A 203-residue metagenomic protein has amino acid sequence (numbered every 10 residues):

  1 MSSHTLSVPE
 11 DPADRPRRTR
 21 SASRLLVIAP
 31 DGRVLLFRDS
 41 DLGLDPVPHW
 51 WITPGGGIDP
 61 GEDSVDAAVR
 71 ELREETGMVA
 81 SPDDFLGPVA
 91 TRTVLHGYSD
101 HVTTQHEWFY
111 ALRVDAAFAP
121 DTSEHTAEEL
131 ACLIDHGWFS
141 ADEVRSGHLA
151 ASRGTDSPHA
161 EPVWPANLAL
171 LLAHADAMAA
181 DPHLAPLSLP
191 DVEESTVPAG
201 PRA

Functional and structural regions predicted by a protein language model:
M1-P30: Acidic, metal-coordinating catalytic segment for phosphate/diphosphate chemistry, firing primarily on the Nudix
R20, P48-T53, T103-F109: Short connector loops at helix/strand junctions that flank enzyme active sites, especially segments positioning acidic
R24, R33, D135: Conserved beta-strand and immediately adjacent loop positions that scaffold enzyme active sites
V27, L36, A111-L112: Conserved hydrophobic "DFG−1" position in protein kinase catalytic cores
A29, P46, H96: Acidic surface patches and DE-rich sequence motifs
R33-E74: Conserved Nudix-box catalytic region and its N-terminal flanking loop in Nudix hydrolases and closely related
G57-D84, V89-R153: Unchanged
A119-A203: Nudix hydrolase/Nudix homology domain
